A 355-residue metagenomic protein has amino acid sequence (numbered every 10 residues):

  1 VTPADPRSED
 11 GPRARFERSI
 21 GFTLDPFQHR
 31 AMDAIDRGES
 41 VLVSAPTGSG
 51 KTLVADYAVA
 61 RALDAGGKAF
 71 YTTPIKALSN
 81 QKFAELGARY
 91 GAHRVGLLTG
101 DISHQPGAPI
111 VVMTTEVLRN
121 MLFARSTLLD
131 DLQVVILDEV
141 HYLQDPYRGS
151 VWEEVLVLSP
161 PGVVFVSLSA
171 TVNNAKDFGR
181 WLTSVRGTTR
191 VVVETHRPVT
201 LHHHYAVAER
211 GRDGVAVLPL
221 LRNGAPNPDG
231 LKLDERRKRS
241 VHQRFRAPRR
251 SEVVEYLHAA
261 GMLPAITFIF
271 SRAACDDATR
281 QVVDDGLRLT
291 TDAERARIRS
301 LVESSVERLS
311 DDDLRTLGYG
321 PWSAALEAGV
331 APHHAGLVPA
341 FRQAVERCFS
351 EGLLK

Functional and structural regions predicted by a protein language model:
V1-V41, G67, D292-E327: Helicase-associated low-complexity/disordered flanking segments
D33-S40, T52-G67, G87, E153 (+1 more regions): Walker A/P-loop NTP-binding motif
R37-V43, G67-K68, A108-P109, V163-V164 (+2 more regions): Pre-Walker A (Motif I) flank of P-loop NTPase domains
S44-T47, V54-Q81, P160-G162: Conserved SF1/SF2 helicase motif Ia
G67-F123, R180, R190: Conserved nucleic-acid-binding Ia/Ib motif block in the N-terminal RecA-like helicase ATPase lobe
N80, G87-G96, A273-L353: Conserved C-terminal RecA-like helicase domain
V111, T115-V117, F123-S167: SF2 helicase catalytic motif II
V157, V164-V166, T171-Q281, A331 (+1 more regions): Conserved interdomain linker/interface between the two RecA-like ATPase lobes of SF2 helicase motors
